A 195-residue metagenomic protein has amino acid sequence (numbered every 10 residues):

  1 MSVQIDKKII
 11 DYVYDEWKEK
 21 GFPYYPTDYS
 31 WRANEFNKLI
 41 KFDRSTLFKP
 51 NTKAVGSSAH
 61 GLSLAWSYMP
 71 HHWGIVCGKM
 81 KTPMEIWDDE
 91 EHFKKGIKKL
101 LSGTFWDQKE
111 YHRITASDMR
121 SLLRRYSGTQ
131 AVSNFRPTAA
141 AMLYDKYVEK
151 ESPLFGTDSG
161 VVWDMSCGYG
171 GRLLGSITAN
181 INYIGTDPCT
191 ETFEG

Functional and structural regions predicted by a protein language model:
M1-N37, K41-K49, K53-V55, A59-G61 (+2 more regions): Class I S-adenosyl-L-methionine-dependent methyltransferase catalytic core
G74-I75, L154: Intrinsic structural disorder/low-complexity segments
